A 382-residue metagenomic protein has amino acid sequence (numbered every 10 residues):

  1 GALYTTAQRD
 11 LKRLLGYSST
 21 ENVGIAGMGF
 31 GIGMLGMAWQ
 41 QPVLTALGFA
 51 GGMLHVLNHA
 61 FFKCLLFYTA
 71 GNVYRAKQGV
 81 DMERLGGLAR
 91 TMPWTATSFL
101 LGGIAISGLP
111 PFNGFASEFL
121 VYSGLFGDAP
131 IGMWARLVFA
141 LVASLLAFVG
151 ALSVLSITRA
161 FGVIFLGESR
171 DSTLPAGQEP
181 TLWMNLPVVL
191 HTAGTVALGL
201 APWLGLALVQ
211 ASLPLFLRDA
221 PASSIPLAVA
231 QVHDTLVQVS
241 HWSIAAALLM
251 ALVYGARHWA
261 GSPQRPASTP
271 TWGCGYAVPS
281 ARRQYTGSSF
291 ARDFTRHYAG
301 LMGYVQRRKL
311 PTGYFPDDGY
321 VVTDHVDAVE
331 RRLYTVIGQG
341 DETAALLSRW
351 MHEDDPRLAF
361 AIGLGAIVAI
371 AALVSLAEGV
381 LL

Functional and structural regions predicted by a protein language model:
G1-P180, G194: Hydrophobic transmembrane alpha-helices and their helix-loop junctions in integral membrane proteins
L3-A7, G71-R75, T158, G162 (+8 more regions): Membrane-water interface at transmembrane helix exits
A60, T192, V196, S243-A251 (+2 more regions): Alpha-helical transmembrane spans of integral membrane proteins, capturing the lipid-embedded, hydrophobic core of TM
K63, A151-I157, G199, A247-P263: Hydrophobic alpha-helical membrane-embedded segments
F99-P111, P187-V209, I367-I370: Hydrophobic alpha-helical membrane-insertion segments
A135-G150, P226-A251: Hydrophobic alpha-helical transmembrane segments
L204-I244, A256-L382: Aromatic-capped, Gly/Pro-kinked transmembrane alpha-helices
